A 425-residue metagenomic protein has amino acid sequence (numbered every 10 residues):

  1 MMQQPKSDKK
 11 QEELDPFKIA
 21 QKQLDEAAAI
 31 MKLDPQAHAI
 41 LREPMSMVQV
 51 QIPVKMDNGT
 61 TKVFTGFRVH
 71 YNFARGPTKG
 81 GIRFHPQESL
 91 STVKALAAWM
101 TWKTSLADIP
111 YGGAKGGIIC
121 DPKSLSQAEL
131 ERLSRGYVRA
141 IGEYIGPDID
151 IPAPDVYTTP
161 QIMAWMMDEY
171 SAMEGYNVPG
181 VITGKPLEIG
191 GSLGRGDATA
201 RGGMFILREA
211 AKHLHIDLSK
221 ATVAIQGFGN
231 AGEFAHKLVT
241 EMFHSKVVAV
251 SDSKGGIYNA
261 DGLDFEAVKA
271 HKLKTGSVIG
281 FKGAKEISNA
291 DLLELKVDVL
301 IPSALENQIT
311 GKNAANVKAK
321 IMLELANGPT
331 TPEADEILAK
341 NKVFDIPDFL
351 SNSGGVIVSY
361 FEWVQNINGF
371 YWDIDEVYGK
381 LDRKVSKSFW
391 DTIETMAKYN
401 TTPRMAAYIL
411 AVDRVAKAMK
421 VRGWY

Functional and structural regions predicted by a protein language model:
D8-Q51: Short, Gly/Pro- and small/polar-rich lid/capping loops
K10-D15, A210-A211, A315-Y425: Adenosine-phosphate binding glycine-rich loop
V50-P122: Glycine-rich, N-terminal phosphate-binding loop and its surrounding beta-alpha-beta segment
H85, T104-S219: Glycine/serine-rich phosphate-binding loop and adjoining beta1-alpha1 elements at the start of nucleotide-handling
A95, I149-A153, N177-I182, A249-D252 (+4 more regions): General beta-strand structural signal in soluble alpha/beta enzymes
P186, G191-K296: Glycine-rich phosphate/diphosphate-binding loop of Rossmann-like nucleotide-binding domains
G255-D345: Rossmann-like adenosine-cofactor binding region
